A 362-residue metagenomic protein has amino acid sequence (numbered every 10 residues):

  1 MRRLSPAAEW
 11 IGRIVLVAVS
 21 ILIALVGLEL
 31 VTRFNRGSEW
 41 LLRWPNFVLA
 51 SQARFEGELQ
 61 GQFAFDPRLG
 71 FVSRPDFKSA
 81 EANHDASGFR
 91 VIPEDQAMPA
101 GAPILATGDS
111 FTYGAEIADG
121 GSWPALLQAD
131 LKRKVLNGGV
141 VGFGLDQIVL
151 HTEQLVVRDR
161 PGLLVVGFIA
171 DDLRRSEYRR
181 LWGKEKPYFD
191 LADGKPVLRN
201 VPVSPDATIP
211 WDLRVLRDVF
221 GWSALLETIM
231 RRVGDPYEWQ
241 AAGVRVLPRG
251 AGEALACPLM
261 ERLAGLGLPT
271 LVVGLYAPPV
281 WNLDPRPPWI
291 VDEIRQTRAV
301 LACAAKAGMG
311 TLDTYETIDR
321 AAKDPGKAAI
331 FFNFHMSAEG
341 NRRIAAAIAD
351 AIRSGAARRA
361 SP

Functional and structural regions predicted by a protein language model:
M1-E9: N-terminal Lys/Arg-rich, disordered targeting/topogenic segments
R13-L30: Hydrophobic membrane-insertion alpha-helices, especially the h-region of bacterial N-terminal signal peptides
E29, D109, I148, L164 (+4 more regions): Generic structural signal for small/hydrophobic residues in well-ordered secondary structure, especially within
N35-D130, Q240-A242, I318-A322, K327-F331: Membrane/wall-proximal cationic-aromatic binding patches
Y113-P210: Conserved SGNH/GDSL esterase-like catalytic core that processes O-acyl groups on lipids and polysaccharides
L145, V149, E253, C257 (+1 more regions): Short, amphipathic alpha-helical "lid/cap" segments that border enzyme active or binding sites
A170-A302, T314-A322: Serine-dependent acyl-ester chemistry module
P279-P362: Catalytic His-Asp segment of secreted/periplasmic serine-dependent ester chemistry enzymes
